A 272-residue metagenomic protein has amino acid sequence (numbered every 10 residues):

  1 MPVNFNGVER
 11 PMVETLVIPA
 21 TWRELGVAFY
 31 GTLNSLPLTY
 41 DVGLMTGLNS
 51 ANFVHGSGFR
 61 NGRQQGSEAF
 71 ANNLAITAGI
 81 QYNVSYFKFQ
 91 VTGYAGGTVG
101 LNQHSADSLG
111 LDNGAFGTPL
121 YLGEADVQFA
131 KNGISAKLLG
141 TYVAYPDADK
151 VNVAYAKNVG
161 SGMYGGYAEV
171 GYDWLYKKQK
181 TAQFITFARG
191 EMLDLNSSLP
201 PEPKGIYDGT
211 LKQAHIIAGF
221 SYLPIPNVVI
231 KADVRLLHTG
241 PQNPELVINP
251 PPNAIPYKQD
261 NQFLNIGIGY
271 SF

Functional and structural regions predicted by a protein language model:
M1-G79, G97-V99, S105-L111: Surface-exposed coil loops of outer-membrane beta-barrel proteins
M1-N4, L74, Y82-S85, Y167 (+2 more regions): Short N-terminal secondary-structure initiator segments
W22-G26, N73, V84, L120 (+2 more regions): A structural signal for well-ordered alpha-helical scaffolds and beta->alpha junctions
G31-T39, I80-Q90, A130-I134: Secondary-structure boundary elements
L44-G47, N83, K180, F184-F187: Short low-complexity stretches enriched in small and charged residues
K88-F272: Outer-membrane beta-barrel pore domains
